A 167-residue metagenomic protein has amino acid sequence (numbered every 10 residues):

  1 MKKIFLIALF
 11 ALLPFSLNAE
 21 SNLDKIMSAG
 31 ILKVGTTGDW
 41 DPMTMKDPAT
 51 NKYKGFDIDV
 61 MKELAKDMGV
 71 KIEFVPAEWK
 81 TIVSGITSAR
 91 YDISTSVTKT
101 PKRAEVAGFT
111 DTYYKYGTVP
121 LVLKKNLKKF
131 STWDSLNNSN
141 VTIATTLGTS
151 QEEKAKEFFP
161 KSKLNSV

Functional and structural regions predicted by a protein language model:
I4-S16: Sec-dependent N-terminal signal peptides
N22-V97, E105: Extracytoplasmic small-molecule ligand-binding "clamshell" domains of the periplasmic binding protein/Venus flytrap
L23, K124-V141: Flexible hinge/capping segments at coil-to-helix
G30-T36, K54, W133-T149, L164: Short loop->beta-strand "edge-of-pocket" segments that line small-molecule binding or catalytic clefts across diverse
T36-G38, F109-T132: Hydrophobic/proline-rich hinge and linker segments of small-molecule sensing/allosteric domains, predominantly
D39, T50, K99-T100, L123-L127 (+1 more regions): Short coil/turn segments
T44-T50, M61-V70, T132-N137, S150-V167: Ligand-binding cleft/hinge of the Venus flytrap
P48, K102-Y116, K161-S162: Ligand-binding "clamshell"
